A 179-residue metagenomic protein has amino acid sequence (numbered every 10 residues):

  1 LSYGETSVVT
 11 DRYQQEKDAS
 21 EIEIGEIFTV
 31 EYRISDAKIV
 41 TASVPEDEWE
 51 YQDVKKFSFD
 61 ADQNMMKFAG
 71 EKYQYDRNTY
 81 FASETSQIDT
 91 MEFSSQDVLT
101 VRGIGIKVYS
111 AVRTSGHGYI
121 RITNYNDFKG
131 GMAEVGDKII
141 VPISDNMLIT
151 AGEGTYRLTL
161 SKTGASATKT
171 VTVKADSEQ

Functional and structural regions predicted by a protein language model:
L1-R77, S83-Q179: Short, flexible, surface-exposed loop segments at domain boundaries
